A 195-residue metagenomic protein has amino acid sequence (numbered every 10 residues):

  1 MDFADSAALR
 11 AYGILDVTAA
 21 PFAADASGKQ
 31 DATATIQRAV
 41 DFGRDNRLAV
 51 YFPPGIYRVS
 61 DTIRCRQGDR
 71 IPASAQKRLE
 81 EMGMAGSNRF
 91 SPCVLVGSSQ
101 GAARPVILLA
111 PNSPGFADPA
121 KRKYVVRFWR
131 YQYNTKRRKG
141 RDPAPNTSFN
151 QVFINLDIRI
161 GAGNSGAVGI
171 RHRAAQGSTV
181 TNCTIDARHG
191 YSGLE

Functional and structural regions predicted by a protein language model:
M1-E195: Extracellular/periplasmic carbohydrate-active domains that bind, remodel, or depolymerize complex polysaccharides
